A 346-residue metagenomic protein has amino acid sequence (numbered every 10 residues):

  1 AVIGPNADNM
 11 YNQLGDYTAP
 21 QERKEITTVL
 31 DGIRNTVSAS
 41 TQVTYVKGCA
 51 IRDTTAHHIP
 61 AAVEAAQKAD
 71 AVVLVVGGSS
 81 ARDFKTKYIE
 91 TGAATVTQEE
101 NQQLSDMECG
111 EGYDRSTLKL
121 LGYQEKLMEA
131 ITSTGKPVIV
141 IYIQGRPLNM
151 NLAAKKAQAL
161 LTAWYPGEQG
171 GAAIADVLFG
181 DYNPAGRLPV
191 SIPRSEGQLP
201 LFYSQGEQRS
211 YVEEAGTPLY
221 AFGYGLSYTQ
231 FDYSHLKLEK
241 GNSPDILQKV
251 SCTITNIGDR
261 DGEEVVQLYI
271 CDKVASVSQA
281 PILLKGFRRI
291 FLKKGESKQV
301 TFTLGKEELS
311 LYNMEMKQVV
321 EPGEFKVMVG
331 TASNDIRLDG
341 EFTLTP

Functional and structural regions predicted by a protein language model:
A1-P346: C-terminal non-catalytic regions of proteins with extracellular/luminal or membrane-system context
